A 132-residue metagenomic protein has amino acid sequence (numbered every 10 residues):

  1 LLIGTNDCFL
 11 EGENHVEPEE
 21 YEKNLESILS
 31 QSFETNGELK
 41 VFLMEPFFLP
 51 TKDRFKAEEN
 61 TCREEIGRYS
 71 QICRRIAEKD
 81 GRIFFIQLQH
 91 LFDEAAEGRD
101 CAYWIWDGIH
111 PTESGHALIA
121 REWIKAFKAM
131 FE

Functional and structural regions predicted by a protein language model:
L1-E132: Alpha-helical cap/lid subdomain in secreted, periplasmic, or secretory-pathway luminal O-acyl-processing enzymes
